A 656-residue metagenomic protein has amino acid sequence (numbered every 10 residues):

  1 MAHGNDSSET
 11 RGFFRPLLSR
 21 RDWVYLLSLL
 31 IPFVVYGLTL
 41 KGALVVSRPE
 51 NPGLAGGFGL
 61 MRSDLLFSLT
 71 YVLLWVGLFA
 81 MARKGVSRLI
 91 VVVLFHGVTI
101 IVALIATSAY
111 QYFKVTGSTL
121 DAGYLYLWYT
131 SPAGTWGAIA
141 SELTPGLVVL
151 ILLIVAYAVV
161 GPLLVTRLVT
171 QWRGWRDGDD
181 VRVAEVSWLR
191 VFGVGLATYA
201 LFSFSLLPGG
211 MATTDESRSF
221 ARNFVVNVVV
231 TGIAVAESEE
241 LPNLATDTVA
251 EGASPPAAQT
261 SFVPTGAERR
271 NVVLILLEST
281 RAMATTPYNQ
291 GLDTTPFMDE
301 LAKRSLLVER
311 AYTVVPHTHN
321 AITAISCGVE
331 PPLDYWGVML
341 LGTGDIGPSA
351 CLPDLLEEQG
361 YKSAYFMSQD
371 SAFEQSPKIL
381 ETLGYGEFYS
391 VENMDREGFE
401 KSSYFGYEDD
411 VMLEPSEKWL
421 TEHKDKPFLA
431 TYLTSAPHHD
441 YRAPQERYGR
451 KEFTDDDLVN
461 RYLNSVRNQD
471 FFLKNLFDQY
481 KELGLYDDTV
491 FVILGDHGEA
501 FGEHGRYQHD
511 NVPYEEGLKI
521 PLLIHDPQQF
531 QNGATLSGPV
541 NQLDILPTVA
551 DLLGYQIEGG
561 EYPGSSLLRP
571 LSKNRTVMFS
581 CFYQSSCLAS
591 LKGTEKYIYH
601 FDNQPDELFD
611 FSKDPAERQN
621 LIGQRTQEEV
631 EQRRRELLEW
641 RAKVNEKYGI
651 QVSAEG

Functional and structural regions predicted by a protein language model:
A2-V225: Transmembrane and membrane-interface helices of multi-pass, inner-membrane envelope-modifying transferases
R190-G195, R269-N271, K362, L380 (+3 more regions): Active-site regions of oxyanion-processing enzymes, predominantly non-cytosolic
R218-L306, L621-R625: Active-site-proximal N-terminal segment of extracellular/periplasmic enzymes that hydrolyze or transfer
A257-R270, R281-Q359: His/Cys-centered metal/cofactor-coordination and adjacent catalytic loops
D354-Q359, P527-Q528, N532-S572, K613: Non-catalytic, well-ordered alpha-helical segments in soluble enzyme domains
N393-R396, S416-N468, K481, A500-N511: Active-site His/acidic residue clusters
L485-Q531: Histidine-centered active-site microenvironments of extracellular/periplasmic hydrolases and transferases
A500, A550-E607, F611: C-terminal cap/loop subdomain of S1 sulfatases and analogous C-terminal strand-loop tails that border
